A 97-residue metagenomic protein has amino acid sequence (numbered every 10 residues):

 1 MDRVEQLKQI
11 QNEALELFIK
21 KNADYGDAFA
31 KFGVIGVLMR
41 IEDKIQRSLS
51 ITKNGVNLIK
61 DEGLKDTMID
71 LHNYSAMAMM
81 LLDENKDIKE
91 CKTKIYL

Functional and structural regions predicted by a protein language model:
M1-L97: Intrinsically disordered, low-complexity regulatory regions that flank transcription factor DNA-binding cores
